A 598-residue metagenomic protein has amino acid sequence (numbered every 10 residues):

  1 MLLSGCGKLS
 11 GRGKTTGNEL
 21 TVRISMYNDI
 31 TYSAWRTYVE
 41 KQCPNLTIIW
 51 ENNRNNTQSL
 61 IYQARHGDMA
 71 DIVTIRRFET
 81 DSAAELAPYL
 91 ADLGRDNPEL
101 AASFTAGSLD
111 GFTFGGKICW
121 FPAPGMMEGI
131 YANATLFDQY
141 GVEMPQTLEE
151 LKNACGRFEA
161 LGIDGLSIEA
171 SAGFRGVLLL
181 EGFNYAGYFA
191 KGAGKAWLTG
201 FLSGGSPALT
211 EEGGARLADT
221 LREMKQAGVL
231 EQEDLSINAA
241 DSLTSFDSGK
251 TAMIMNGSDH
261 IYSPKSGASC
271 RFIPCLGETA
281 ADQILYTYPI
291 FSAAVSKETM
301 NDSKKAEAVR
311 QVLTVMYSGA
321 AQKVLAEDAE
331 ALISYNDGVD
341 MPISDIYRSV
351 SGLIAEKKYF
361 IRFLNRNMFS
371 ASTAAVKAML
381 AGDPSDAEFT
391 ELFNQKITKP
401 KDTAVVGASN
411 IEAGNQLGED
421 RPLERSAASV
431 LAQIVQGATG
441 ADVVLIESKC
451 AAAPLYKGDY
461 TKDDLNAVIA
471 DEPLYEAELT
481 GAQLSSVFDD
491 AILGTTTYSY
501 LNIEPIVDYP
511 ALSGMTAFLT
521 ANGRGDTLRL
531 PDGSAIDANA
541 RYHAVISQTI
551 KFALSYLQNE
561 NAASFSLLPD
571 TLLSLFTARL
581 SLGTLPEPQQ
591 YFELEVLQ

Functional and structural regions predicted by a protein language model:
L3-T80: Conserved N-terminal structural module of periplasmic/extracytoplasmic solute-binding proteins
K41-Q42, K265-D328: Extracytoplasmic/periplasmic substrate-recognition and gating elements
I49, T287, E330-A331, G338-I397: C-terminal capping/gating helix-and-loop segments adjacent to ligand/active sites or protein-protein/ligand interfaces
Y62-Q63, D71, L100-T135, D164-A170 (+2 more regions): A structural signal for short loop-to-beta-strand junctions that line the ligand-binding cleft of periplasmic/secreted
R76-G129, E143, K152, L179 (+2 more regions): Hinge/lid segment of periplasmic solute-binding proteins
C119-P122, K152-S206: Extracytoplasmic/periplasmic solute-binding protein
G200-D234: Glycine-centered hinge/linker elements that transmit conformational signals in sensory and ligand-binding systems
R425, S429-Q598: Feature captures C-terminal
